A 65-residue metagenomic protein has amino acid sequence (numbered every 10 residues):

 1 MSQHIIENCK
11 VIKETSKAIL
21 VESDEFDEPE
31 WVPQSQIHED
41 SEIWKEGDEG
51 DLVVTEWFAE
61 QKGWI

Functional and structural regions predicted by a protein language model:
M1-I65: Catalytic phosphate/metal-binding cores of nucleic-acid and nucleotide-processing enzymes, i.e., regions that mediate
